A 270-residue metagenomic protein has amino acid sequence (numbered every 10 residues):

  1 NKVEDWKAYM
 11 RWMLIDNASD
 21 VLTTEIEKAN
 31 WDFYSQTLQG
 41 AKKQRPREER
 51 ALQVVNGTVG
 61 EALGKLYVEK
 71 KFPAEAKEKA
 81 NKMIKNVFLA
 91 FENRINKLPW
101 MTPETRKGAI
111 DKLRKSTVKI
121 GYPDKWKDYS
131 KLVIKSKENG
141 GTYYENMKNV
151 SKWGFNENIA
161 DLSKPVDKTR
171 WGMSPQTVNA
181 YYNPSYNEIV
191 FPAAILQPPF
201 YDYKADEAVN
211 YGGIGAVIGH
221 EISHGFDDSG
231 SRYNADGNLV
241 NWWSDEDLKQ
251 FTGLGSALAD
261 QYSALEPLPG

Functional and structural regions predicted by a protein language model:
N1-N86: Noncatalytic, helix-rich "gating/capping" subdomain that lines the substrate-entry/channel surface of large enzyme
N81-G215, I222-G270: Zinc-dependent metallohydrolase catalytic domains
